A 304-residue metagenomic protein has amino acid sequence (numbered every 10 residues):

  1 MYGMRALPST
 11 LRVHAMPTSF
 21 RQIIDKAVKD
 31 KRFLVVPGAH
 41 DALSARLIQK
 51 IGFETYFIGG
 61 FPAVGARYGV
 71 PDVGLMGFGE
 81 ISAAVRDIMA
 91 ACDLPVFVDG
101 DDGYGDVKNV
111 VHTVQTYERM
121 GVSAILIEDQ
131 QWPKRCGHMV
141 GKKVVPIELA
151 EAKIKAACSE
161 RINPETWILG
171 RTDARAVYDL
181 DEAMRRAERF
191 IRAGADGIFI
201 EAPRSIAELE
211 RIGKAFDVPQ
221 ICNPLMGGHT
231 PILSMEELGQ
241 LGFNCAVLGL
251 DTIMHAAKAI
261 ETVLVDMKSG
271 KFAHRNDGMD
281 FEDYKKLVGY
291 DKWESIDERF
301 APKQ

Functional and structural regions predicted by a protein language model:
M1, G52-T55, T116, D283 (+1 more regions): Intrinsically disordered, low-complexity N-terminal regions enriched in serine/proline/glycine with scattered basic
M1-A15: Short, Lys/Arg-enriched N-terminal segments with co-localized hydrophobic residues within the first ~10-30 amino acids
Y2, M120, K268-G270: Juxtamembrane helix-loop transition sites at the ends of transmembrane segments in multi-pass membrane proteins
R12, R32, V96, E182 (+3 more regions): Alpha-helical protein-protein interaction elements
P17, I253-Q304: Extended, intrinsically disordered, low-complexity segments
P17-N244, L248, H255: Alpha/beta enzyme core
